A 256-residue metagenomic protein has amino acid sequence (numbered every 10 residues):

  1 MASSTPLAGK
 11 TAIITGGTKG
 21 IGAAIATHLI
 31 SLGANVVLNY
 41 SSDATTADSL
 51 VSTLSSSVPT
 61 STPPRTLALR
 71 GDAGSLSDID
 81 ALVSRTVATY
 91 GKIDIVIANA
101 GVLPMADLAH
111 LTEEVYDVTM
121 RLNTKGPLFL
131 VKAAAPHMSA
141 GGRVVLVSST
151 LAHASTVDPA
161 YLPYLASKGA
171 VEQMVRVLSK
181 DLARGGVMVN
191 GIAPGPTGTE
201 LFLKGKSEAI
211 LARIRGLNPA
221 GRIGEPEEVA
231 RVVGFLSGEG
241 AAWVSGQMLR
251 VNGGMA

Functional and structural regions predicted by a protein language model:
S4, G234, S245-A256: Short C-terminal tail/terminal secondary-structure segment of NAD(P)H-dependent dehydrogenase/reductase domains
T11, T18-K19: Conserved glycine-rich cofactor-binding loop
L32-L50: Conserved glycine-rich Rossmann-like NAD(P)H-binding loop of the short-chain dehydrogenase/reductase
D107-L108, T112-D117, F202, I210-I214: Substrate-binding pocket helix/loop in short-chain dehydrogenase/reductase
P136, K180-R184, A242: Alpha-helical segment proximal to the catalytic Tyr-Lys
V145-A170, V175-R184, P196, M255: Catalytic loop of short-chain dehydrogenase/reductase
N218-V229, G240: A conserved structural motif in NAD(P)-dependent oxidoreductases
